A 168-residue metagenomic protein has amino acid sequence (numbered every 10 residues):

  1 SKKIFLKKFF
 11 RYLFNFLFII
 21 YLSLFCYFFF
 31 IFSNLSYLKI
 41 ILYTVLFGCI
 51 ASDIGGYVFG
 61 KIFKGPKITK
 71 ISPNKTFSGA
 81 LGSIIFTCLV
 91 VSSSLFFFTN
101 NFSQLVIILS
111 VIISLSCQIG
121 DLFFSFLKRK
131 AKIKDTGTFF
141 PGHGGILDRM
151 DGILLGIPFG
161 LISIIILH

Functional and structural regions predicted by a protein language model:
S1-T76, A80-L115: Membrane-embedded alpha-helical bundles of polytopic integral membrane proteins
S23-C26, G156-L161: Hydrophobic cores of alpha-helical transmembrane segments in multi-pass inner/ER membrane proteins, independent
C49-G65, F77-S78, L115-L155: Acidic (Asp/Glu-rich) catalytic motifs at the cytosolic membrane interface
S78-G79, V91, I146-L147, L161-I162: Juxtamembrane/interface motifs at transmembrane-helix termini
T87-C88, G156, I165: Hydrophobic transmembrane alpha-helices of multi-pass small-molecule transporters
I162-H168: Juxtamembrane boundary at the C-terminal end of a transmembrane helix
